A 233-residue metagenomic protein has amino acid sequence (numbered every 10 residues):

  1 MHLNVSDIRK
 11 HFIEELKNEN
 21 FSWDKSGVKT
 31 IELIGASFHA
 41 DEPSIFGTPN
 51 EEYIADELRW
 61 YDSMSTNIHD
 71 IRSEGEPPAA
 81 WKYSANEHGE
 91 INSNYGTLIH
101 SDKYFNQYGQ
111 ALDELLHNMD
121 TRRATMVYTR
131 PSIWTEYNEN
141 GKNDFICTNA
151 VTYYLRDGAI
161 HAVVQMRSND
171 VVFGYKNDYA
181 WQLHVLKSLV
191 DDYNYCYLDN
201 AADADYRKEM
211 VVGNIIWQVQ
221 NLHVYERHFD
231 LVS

Functional and structural regions predicted by a protein language model:
M1-S233: Terminal, non-catalytic protein-protein interaction segments that mediate quaternary/complex assembly
